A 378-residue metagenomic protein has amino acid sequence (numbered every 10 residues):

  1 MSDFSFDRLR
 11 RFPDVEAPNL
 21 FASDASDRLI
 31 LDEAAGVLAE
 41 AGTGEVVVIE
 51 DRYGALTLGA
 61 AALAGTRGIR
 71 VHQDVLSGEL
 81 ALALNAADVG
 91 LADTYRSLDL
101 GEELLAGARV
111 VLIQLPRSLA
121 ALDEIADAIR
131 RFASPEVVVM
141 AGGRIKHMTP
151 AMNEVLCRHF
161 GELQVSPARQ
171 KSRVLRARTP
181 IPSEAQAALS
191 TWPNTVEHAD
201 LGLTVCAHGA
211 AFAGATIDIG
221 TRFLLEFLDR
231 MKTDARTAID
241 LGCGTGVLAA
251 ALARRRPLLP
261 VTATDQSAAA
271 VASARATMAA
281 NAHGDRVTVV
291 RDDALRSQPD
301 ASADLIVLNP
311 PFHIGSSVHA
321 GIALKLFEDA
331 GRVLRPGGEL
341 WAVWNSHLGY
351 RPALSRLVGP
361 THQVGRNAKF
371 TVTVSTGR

Functional and structural regions predicted by a protein language model:
V15, L20-D24, L29-V37, Q170-A235: SAM-dependent Rossmann-like transferase core, predominantly class I methyltransferases with a strong bias toward
S23-G90, T94, I219-L308: Conserved SAM/SAH cofactor-binding pocket of Class I
V110-A120, L241-L248, A303-S316, A330: Conserved proline-anchored active-site loop of SAM-dependent methyltransferases that bridges a beta-strand
I113, R117-H198: N-terminal auxiliary segments of SAM/dcSAM-dependent transferases
D123-P135, A323-P336: A short glycine-rich, Lys/Arg-flanked "PGG" loop and its adjoining helix->strand segment in the class I
I129, L156, L252, L326 (+2 more regions): Class I S-adenosylmethionine-dependent transferase superfamily signal
E162-Q170, H208, P360-A368: Conserved S-adenosyl-L-methionine
L340-R378: C-terminal catalytic and target-recognition region of SAM-dependent MTase-like enzymes, primarily methyltransferases
